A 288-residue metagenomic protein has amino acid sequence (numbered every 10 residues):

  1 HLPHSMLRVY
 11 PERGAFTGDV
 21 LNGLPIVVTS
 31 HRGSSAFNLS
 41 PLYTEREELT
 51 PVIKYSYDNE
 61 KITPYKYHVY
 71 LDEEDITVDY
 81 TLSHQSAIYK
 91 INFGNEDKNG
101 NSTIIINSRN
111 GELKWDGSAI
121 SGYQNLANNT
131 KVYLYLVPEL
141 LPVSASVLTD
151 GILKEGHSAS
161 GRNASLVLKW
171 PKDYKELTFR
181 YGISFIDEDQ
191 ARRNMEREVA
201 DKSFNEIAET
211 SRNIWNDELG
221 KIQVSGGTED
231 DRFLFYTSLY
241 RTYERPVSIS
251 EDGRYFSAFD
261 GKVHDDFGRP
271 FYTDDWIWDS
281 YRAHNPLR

Functional and structural regions predicted by a protein language model:
H1-R288: Accessory carbohydrate-recognition regions in carbohydrate-active enzymes
